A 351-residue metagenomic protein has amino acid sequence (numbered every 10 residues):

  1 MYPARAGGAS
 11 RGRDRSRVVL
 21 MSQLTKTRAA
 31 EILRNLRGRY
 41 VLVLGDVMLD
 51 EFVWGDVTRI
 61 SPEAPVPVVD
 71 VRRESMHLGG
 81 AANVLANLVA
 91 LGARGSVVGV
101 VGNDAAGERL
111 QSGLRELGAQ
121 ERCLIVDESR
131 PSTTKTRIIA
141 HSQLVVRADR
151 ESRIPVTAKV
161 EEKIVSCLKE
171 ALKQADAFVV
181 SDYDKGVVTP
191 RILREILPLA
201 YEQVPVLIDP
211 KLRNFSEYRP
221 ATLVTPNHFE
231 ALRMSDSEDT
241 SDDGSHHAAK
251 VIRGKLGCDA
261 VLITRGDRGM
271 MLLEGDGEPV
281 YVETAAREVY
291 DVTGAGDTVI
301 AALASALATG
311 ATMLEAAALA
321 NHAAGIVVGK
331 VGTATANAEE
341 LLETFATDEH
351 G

Functional and structural regions predicted by a protein language model:
S10-L20: Short, Lys/Arg-enriched N-terminal segments with co-localized hydrophobic residues within the first ~10-30 amino acids
M21-T58, F345: Positively charged, low-complexity intrinsically disordered leader regions
S22-A30, P62, V66-T134, E343-A346: Substrate-binding N-lobe of the ribokinase-like
V47, Y183, T298: Active-site metal-binding loops of divalent metal-dependent hydrolases
L124-R130, R137-A171: Conserved phosphate-binding/catalytic loop of the ribokinase/pfkB sugar-kinase fold
A175-V187: Short acidic, glycine-rich surface-loop motifs adjacent to enzyme active sites
K185-P279: Conserved phosphate/ATP/ADP-binding segment of small-molecule kinases
D259, A285-A346: Conserved post-catalytic alpha-helical subdomain immediately downstream of the catalytic base and nucleotide-binding
